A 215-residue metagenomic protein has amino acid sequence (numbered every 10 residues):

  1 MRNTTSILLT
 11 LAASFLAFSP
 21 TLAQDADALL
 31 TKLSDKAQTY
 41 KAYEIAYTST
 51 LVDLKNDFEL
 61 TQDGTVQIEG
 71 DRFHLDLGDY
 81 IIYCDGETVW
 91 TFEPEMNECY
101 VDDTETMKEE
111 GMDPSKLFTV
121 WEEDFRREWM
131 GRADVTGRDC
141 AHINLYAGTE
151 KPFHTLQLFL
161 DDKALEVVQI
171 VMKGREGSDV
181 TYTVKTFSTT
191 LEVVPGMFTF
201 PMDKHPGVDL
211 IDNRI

Functional and structural regions predicted by a protein language model:
M1-L9: Bacterial N-terminal signal peptides that target proteins for export
L9-L16: Hydrophobic helical h-region of N-terminal Sec-dependent signal peptides in bacterial secretory/periplasmic proteins
F18-A23: Sec/Tat signal peptide C-region and signal peptidase I cleavage site
Q24-A42, A46-L51, D57-E59, T88 (+2 more regions): Flexible, processing/modification-adjacent segments and terminal tails in exported/periplasmic/extracellular proteins
K41-Y43, Q62-G64, D71, G78-Y80 (+6 more regions): Envelope-exposed proteins and targeting segments
D63-M112, R175, V180-T181: An acidic-aromatic
E128-V208, D212-N213: Gly/Pro-enriched, hydrophobic low-complexity segments that function as extracytoplasmic propeptides/linkers
